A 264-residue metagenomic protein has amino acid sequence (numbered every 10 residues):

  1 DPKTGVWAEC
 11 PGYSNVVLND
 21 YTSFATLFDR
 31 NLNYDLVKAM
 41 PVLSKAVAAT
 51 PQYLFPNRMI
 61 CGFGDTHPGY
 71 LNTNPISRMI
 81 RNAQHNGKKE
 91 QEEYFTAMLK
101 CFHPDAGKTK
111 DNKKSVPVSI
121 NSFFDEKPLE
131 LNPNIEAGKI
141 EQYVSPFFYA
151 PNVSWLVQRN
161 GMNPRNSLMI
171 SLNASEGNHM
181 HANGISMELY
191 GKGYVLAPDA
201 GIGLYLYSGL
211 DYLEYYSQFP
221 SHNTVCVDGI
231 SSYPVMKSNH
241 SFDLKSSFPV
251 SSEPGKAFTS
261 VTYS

Functional and structural regions predicted by a protein language model:
A8-S264: Extended polysaccharide-engagement surfaces of secreted carbohydrate-active enzymes
